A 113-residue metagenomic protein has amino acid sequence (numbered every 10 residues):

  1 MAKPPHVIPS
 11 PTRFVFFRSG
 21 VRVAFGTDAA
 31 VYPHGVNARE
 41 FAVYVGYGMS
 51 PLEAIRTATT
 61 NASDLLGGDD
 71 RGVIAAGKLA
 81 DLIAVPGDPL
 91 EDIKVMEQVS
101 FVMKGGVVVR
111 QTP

Functional and structural regions predicted by a protein language model:
M1-A2: Acidic/histidine-rich helix-loop elements that form or flank divalent-metal/phosphate-binding sites at the catalytic
P5-D88: His/Asp/Glu-enriched, well-ordered alpha-helical/loop segment that forms or immediately abuts the divalent-metal
A58-T60, A76-P113: C-terminal cap of metal-dependent C-N hydrolases
